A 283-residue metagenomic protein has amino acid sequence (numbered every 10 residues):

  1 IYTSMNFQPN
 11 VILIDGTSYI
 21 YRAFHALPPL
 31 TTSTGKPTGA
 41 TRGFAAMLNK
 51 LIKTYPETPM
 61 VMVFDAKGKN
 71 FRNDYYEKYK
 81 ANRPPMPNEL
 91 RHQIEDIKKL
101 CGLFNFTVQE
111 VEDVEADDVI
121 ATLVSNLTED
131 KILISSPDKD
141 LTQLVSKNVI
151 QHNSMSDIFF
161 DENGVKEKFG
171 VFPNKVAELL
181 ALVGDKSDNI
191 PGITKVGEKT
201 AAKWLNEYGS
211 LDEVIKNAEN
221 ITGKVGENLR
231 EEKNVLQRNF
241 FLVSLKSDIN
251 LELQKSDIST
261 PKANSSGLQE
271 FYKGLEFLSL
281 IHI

Functional and structural regions predicted by a protein language model:
T3, I281-I283: Conserved small/polar residues in nucleotide/adenosyl-binding loops
M5-N105, S156: Domain-level signal for Mg2+-assisted phosphodiester chemistry and nucleotide/NA-binding surfaces in nucleic-acid
N6-P9, L30-T31, A81-E252: Extended two-metal-dependent nuclease catalytic cores across DNA- and RNA-processing enzymes
G39, G43, H92, K199 (+3 more regions): Generic recognition of stable, solvent-exposed alpha-helical segments in well-folded globular domains
K50-L51, T122-N126, I283: A generic secondary-structure signal
T58, K199, L278: Short acidic/polar active-site loop segments enriched in Thr and Asp
E232-L280: Conserved "right-hand" nucleotidyltransferase catalytic core of DNA-directed polymerases
